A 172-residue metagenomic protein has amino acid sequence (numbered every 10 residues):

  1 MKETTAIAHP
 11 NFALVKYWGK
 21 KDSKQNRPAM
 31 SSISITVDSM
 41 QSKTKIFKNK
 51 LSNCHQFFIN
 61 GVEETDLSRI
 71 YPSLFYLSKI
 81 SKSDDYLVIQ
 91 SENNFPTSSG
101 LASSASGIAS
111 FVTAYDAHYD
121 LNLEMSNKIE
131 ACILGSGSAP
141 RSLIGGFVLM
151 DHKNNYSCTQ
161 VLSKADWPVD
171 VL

Functional and structural regions predicted by a protein language model:
M1-S99, T113-A117, L121-L123, N155: ATP-binding N-lobe of GHMP and related small-molecule kinases
V15-K16, A105, A109, M150: Basic, gly/Ser/Thr/Pro-rich low-complexity segments located predominantly at protein N termini
L101-S103: Active-site nucleophile and cofactor-binding loops and adjacent substrate-binding regions of central metabolic enzymes
S106-H118, G135: Stable alpha-helical structural segments in soluble proteins, enriched in small hydrophobic residues
E124-L172: ATP-dependent small-molecule kinase catalytic core of the GHMP/sugar-kinase superfamily and closely related
